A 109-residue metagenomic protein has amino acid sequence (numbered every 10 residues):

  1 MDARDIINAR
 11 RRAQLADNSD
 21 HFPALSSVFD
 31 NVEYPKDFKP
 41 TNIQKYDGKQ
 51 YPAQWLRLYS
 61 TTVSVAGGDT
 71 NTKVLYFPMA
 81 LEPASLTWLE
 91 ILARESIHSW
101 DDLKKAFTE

Functional and structural regions predicted by a protein language model:
M1-L56, T61: Acidic low-complexity interaction tracts
D2, A24, Y51-L58, Y76 (+4 more regions): Acidic, Ser/Thr-rich intrinsically disordered and amphipathic helical segments
A16, D37, K49-A53, G68-N71 (+3 more regions): Intrinsic disorder
I43, L58-T62, N71-L75, E82-H98: Short amphipathic alpha-helical interface patches used for protein-protein assembly/oligomerization
V65: Active-site phosphate-binding and catalytic loops of NTP-dependent enzymes
E109: Basic, low-complexity intrinsically disordered segments
